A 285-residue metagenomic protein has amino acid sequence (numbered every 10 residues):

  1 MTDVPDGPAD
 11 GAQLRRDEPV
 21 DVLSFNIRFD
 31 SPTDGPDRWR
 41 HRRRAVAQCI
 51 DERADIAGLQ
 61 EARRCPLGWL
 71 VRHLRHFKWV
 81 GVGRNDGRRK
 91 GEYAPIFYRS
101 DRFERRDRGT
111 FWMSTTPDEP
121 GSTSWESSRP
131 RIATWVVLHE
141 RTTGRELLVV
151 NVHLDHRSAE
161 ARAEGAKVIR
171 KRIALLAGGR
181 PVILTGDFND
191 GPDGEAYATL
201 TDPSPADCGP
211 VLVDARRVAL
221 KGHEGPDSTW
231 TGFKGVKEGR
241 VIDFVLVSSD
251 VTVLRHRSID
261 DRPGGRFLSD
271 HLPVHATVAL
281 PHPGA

Functional and structural regions predicted by a protein language model:
T2-Q13, E160, A174-V182, D190-A285: Metal-dependent phosphoester-hydrolase catalytic domains
V4-L14, I56-E146: Structured beta-strand-rich core segments of catalytic domains in phosphoester-bond hydrolases
E18, R75, G91-Y93, P130-T134 (+5 more regions): Residues that flank catalytic or metal-binding motifs in active/ligand-binding sites
D21-I27, V46-L70, V136, E146-V152 (+4 more regions): Active-site beta-strand/loop signature of hydrolases that rely on acidic residues for catalysis
S24-R42, R89, M113-S128, D155: Acidic/histidine-rich helix-loop elements that form or flank divalent-metal/phosphate-binding sites at the catalytic
I27-F29, R63-C65, R84-G87, F103 (+5 more regions): Solvent-exposed loop/turn segments at secondary-structure junctions within structured extracellular/periplasmic domains
P32-G35, V152-I169, G191-D202: Active-site-proximal segments of metal-dependent phosphoesterases and phosphodiesterases across multiple
G109-P117, H153-D155, A219-L220, S258-G264: Short, solvent-exposed aromatic-acidic interface loops
